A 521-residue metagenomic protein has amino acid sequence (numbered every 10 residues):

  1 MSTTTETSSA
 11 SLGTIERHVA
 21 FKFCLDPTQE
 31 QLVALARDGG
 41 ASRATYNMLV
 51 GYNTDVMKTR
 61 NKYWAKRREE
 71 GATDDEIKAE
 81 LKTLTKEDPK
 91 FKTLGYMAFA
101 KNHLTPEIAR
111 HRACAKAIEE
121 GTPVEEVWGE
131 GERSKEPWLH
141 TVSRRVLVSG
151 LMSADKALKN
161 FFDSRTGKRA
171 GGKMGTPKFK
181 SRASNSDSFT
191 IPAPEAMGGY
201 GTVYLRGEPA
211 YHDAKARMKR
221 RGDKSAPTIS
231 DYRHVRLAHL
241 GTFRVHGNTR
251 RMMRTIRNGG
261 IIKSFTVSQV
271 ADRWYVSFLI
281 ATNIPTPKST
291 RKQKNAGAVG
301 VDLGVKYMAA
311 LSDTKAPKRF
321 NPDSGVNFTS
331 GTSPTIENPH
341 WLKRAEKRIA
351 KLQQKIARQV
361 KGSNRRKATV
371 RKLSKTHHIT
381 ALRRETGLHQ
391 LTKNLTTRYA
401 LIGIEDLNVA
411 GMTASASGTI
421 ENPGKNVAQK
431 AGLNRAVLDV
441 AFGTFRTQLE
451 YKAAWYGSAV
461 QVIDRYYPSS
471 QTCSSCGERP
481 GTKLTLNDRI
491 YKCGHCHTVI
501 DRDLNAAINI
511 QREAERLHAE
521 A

Functional and structural regions predicted by a protein language model:
M1-I15, E515-A521: Intrinsically disordered, low-complexity and often Lys/Arg-enriched segments
R17-H18, K22-K86, F91: N-terminal cap/recognition module
V19-A20, V33, T255-N258, Q269-A521: Positively charged, helix-rich recognition surfaces that bind polyanionic ligands
V33-A36, G40-N47, R145-M152, H389 (+3 more regions): Non-catalytic, well-ordered alpha-helical scaffold segments
S42, G150-L151, D155-L158, I349 (+1 more regions): Short amphipathic alpha-helical coiled-coil/interface segments
L49, G150-A157, F161, L504-A514 (+1 more regions): Stable alpha-helical structural segments in soluble proteins, enriched in small hydrophobic residues
V50-M57, L158, F162-R169, T282 (+1 more regions): Long, hydrophobic, amphipathic alpha-helical segments used as structural scaffolds
A72-V270, G418, R435, D439: Acidic carboxylate diad motif detector
